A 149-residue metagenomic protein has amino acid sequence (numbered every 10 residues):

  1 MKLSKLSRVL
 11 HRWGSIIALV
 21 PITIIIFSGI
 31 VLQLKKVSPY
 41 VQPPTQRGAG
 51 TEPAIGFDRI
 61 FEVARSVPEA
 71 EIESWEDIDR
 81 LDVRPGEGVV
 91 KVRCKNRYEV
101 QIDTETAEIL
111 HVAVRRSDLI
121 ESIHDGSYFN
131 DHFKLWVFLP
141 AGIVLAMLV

Functional and structural regions predicted by a protein language model:
M1-V149: Conserved histidines in hydrophobic membrane contexts and catalytic metal-binding motifs
